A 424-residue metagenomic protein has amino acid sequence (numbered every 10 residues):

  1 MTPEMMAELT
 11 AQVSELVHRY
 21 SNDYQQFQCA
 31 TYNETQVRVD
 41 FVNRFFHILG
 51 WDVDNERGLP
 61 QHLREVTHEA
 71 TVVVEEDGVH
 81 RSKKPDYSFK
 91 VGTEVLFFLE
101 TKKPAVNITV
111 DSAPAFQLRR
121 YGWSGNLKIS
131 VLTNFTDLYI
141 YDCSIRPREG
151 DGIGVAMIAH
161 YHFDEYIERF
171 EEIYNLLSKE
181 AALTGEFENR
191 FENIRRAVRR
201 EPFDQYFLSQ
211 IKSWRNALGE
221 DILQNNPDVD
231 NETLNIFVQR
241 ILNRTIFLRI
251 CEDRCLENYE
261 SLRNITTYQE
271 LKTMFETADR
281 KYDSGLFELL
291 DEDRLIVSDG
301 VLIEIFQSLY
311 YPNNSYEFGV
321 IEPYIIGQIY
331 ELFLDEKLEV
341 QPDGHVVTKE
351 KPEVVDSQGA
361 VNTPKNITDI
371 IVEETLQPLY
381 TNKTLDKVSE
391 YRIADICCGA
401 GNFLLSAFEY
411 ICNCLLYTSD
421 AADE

Functional and structural regions predicted by a protein language model:
M1-Y24, D77-R81, P85, F89-L96 (+4 more regions): Short, basic/polar, glycine-containing "phosphate-handling" surface segments that engage DNA
Y24, Q28-I48, D52-E56: Low-complexity, highly charged intrinsically disordered N-terminal segments that act as targeting/localization
F45, N55-T93: Active-site metal-binding core of divalent-cation-utilizing nuclease and nuclease-like domains
R254-L286, A400: Extended, well-ordered alpha-helical scaffold/bundle regions in very large, multi-domain proteins
E288-K383: Class I S-adenosyl-L-methionine
R392-I396: Conserved class I S-adenosyl-L-methionine
G401, L405: Glycine-rich SAM-binding Motif I of class I
Y417-A422: Conserved small/polar residues in nucleotide/adenosyl-binding loops
